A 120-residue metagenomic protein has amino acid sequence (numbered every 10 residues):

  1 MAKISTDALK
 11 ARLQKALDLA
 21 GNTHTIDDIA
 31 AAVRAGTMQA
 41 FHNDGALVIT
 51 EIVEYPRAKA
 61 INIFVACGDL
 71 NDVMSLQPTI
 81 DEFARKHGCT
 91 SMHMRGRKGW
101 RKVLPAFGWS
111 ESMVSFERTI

Functional and structural regions predicted by a protein language model:
M1-H24: Short amphipathic alpha-helix that is part of the acyltransferase structural core
L17-M38: Active-site rim helix/loop that mediates acceptor-substrate recognition in acyltransferases
I29-A31, I52-V53, E82: Short, flexible, glycine/charge-rich loop motifs used to bind or transfer phosphoryl groups or to couple energy/partner
R34-N71: Conserved donor-binding loop and adjoining core beta-sheet/short helix segment in diverse acyl/aminoacyl transferases
M38, A106-W109: Short glycine-aromatic motifs
N43-A46, G88-C89, S110-S112: Short glycine/proline-enriched coil/turn segments at helix->beta-strand junctions
A58-F107: Acyl-donor binding region in acyl/amide transferases
S110-I120: Conserved catalytic-core motifs of GNAT/GCN5-like acyltransferases
